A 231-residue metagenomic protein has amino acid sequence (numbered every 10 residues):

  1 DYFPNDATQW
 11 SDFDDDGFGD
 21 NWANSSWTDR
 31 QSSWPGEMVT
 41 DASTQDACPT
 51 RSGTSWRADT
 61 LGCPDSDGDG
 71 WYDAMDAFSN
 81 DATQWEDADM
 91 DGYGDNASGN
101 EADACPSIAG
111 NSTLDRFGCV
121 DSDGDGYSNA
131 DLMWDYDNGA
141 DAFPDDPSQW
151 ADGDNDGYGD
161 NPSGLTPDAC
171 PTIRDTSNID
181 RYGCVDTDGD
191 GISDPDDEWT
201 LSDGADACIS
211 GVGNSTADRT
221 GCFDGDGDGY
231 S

Functional and structural regions predicted by a protein language model:
D1-S231: Extracellular calcium-associated, cysteine-rich motifs in secreted modular proteins
